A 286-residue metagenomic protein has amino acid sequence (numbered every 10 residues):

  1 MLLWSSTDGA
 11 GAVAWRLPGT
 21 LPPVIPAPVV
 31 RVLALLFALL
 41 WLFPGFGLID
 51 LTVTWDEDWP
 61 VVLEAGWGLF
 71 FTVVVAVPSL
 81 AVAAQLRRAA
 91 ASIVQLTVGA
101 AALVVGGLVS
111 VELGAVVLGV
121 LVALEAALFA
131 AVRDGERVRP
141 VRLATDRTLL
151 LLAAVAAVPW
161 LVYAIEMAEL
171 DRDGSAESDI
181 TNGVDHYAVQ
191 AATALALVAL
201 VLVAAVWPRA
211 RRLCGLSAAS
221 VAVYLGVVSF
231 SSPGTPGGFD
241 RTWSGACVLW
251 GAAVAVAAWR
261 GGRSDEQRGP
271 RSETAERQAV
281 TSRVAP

Functional and structural regions predicted by a protein language model:
M1-V141: N-terminal membrane-targeting/anchoring modules of bacterial envelope and secretion proteins
V13-V24, R88, V138-L143, S175 (+2 more regions): Juxtamembrane membrane-water interface segments of multi-pass membrane proteins, especially cytoplasmic-side
T20-A34, L143-D146, L150-A153, Y187 (+3 more regions): Membrane-water interface of alpha-helical transmembrane segments
R31-F37, S92-G106, T145-P159, G215-V228: Transmembrane alpha-helical segments of multi-pass membrane proteins
L42-F70, L103-G119, Y163-A192, L225-C247: Membrane interfacial helix motifs at helix-loop boundaries and amphipathic/re-entrant anchors
F43-D50, L80-R87, L108, A130-R133 (+4 more regions): Structural signature of transmembrane alpha-helix termini at the membrane-water interface
V109-A205: Generic multipass alpha-helical transmembrane bundles of integral membrane proteins
A192-V284: C-terminal transmembrane-bundle signature of multipass membrane proteins, characterized by strong activation on
